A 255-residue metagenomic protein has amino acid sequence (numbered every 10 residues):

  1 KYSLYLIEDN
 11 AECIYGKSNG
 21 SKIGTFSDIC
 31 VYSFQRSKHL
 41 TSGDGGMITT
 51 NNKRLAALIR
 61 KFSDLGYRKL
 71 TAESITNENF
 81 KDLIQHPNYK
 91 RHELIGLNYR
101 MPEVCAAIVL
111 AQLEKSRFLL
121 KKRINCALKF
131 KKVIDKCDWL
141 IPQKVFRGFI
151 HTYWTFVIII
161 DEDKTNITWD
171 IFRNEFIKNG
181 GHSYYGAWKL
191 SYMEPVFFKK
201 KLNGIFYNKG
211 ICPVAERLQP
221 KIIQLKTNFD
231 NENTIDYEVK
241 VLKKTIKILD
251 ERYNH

Functional and structural regions predicted by a protein language model:
K1-Y2, N179: Helix C-cap/helix->beta junction micro-motif
I7-E8: Hydrophobic residues in beta-strands of the RecA-like P-loop NTPase core, especially within AAA+ ATPase
C13, N19-S27, Q85-R91, V145 (+1 more regions): Active-site-adjacent capping/gating segments
C13-N19, F26-T155, K189-Y192: Active-site region of PLP-dependent enzymes
T49, V157-I159, K226: Short hydrophobic/aromatic beta-strand micro-patches that form the beta-sheet surface supporting nucleotide- or nucleic
I59, T168-N179, V239-K243: Short amphipathic alpha-helices in soluble, non-transmembrane regions that often serve as interface/regulatory elements
Y67-F80, K129-V133, F172-Q224, D250-H255: Conserved PLP cofactor-binding pocket of PLP-dependent enzymes
D163-I171, N231-Y237: Short, conserved charged micro-motifs
